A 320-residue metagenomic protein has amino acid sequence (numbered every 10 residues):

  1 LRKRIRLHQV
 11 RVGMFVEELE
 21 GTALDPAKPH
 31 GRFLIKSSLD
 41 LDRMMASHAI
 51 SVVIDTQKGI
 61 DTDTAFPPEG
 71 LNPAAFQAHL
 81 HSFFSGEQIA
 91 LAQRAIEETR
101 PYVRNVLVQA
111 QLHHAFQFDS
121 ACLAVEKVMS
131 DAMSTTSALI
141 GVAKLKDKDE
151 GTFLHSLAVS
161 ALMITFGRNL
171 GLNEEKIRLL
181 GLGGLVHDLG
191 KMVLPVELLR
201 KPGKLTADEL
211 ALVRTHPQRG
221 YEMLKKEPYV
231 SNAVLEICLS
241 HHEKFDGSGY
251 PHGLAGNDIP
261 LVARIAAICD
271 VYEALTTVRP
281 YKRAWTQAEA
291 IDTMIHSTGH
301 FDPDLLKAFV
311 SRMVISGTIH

Functional and structural regions predicted by a protein language model:
L1-F116: Membrane-cytosol interface segments
P29, L179-L180, V262, M294: Alpha-helical hydrophobic/aromatic positions enriched in membrane-embedded helices and signal peptides
F33-L34, L170, G203, P228 (+2 more regions): Helix-turn-helix-type domain boundary/helix-start signal
M44, K201-M223, K244-H320: Divalent-cation-assisted or electrostatically stabilized phosphate/pyrophosphate-binding catalytic cores
F76-R214, Y221-A233: Acidic/His-rich, divalent-metal-binding segments that scaffold phosphate/diphosphate chemistry
A124, L145, L180-G183, H216 (+3 more regions): Short acidic/histidine-centered micro-motifs embedded in hydrophobic/aromatic stretches that mark compact functional
G183-L194, A233-H242, L261-I265, Y281-R283: A glycine-rich, aromatic-flanked flexible loop/lid motif
